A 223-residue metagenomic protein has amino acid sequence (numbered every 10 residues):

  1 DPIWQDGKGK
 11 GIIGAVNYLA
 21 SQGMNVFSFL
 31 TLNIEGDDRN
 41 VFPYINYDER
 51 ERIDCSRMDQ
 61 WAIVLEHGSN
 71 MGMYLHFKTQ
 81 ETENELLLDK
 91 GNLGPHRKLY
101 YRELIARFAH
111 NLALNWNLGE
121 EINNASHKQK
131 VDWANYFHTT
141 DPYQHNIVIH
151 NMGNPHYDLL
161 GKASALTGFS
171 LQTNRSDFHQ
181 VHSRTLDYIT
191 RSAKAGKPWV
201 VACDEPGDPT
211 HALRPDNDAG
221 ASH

Functional and structural regions predicted by a protein language model:
D1-Q180: Active-site mouth of glycoside hydrolases
S21, M73, P142-Q144, A163-H223: Catalytic-core region of carbohydrate-active enzymes that cleave or remodel glycosidic bonds
